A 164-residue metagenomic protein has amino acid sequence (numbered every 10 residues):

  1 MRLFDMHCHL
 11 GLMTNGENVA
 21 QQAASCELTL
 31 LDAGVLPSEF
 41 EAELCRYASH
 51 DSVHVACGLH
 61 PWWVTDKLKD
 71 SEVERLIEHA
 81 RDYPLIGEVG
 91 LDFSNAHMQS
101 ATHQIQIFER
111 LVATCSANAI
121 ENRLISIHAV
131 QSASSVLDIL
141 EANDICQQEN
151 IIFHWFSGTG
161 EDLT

Functional and structural regions predicted by a protein language model:
M1-T164: Mid-domain alpha/beta scaffold segments of enzyme catalytic cores
